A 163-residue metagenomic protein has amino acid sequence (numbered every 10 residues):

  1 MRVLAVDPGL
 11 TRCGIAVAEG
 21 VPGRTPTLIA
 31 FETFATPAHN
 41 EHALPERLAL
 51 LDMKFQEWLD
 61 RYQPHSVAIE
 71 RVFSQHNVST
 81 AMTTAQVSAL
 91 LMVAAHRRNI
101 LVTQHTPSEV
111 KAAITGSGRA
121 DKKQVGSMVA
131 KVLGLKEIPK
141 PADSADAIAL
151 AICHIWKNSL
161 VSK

Functional and structural regions predicted by a protein language model:
M1-K163: Phosphate- and other anionic-substrate recognition elements at nucleic-acid/protein interfaces
